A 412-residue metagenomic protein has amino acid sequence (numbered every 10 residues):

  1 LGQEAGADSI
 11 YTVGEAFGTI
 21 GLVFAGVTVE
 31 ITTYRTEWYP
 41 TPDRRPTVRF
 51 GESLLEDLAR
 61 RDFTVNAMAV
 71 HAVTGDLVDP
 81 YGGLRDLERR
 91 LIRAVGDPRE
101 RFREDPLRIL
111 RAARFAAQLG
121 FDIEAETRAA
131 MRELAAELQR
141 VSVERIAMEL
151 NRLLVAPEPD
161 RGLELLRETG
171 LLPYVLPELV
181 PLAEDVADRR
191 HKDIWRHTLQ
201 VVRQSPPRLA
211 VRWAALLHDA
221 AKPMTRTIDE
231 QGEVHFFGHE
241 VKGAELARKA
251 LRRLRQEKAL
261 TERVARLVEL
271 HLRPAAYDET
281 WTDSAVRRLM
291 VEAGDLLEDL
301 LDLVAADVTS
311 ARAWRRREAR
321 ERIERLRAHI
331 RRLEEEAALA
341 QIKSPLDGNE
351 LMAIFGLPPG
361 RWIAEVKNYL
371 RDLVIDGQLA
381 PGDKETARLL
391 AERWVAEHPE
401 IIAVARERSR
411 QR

Functional and structural regions predicted by a protein language model:
L1-R412: Catalytic cores of the polymerase beta-like nucleotidyltransferase superfamily and closely associated nucleotide
